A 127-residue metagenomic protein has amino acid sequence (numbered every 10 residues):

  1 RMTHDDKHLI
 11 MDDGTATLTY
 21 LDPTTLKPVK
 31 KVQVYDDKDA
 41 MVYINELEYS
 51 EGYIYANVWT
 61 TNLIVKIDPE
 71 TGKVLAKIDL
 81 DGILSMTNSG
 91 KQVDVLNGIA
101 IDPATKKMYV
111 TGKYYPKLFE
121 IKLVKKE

Functional and structural regions predicted by a protein language model:
R1-D37: Hydrophobic, well-structured mid-protein blocks that either form specific transmembrane helices
R1-H8, D12, K38-G52, L84-P103: Beta-rich, blade/repeat-based domains predominating in secreted/periplasmic proteins but also intracellular
M11-T15, A56-T60, V110-K113: Conserved beta-strand positions in repeat-built beta-propeller and related beta-rich domains
T17-T19, N62-I64, P116-L118: Structural signal for beta-propeller blades
D22-L26, D68-G72, K122-K126: Short loop/turn segments that connect beta-strands within beta-propeller blades
V29-V34, L75-G82: Beta-propeller fold detector
D39-K73: Loop/turn-rich, solvent-exposed surfaces of beta-rich toroidal or solenoidal domains
A100-E127: Blade-level signature of beta-propeller repeat domains, shared across WD40, Kelch, NHL, RCC1 and BNR/Asp-box propellers
